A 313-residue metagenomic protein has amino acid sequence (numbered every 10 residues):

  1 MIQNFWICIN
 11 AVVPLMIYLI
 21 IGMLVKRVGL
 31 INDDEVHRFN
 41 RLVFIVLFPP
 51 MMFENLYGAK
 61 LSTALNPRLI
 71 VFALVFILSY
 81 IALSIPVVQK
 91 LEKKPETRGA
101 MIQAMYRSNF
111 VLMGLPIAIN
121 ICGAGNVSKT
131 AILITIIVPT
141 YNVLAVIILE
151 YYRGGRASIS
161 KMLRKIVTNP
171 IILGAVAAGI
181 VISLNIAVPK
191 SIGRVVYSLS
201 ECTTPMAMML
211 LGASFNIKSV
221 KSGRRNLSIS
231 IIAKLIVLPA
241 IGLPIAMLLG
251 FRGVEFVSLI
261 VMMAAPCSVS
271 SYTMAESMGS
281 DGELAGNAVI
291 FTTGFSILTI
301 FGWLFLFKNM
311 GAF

Functional and structural regions predicted by a protein language model:
M1-F313: Alpha-helical transmembrane segments of multi-pass small-molecule/ion transporters
